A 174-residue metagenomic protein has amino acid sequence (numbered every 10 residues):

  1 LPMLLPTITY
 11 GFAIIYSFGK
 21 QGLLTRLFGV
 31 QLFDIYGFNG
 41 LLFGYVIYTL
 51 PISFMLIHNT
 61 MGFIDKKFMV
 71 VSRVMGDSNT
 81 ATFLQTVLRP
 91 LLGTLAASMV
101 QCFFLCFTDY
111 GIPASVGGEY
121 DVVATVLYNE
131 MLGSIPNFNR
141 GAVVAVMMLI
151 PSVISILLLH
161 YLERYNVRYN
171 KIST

Functional and structural regions predicted by a protein language model:
L1, V70-R73, L127, G141: Hydrophobic alpha-helical segments that mediate membrane insertion or helix-helix packing
L1-G62, P90-Y110, G141-H160: Membrane-water interface segments at the C-terminal ends of transmembrane alpha-helices in multi-pass inner-membrane
Q21, S115-E119, K171-S173: Short membrane-interfacial helix/loop motifs at transmembrane-helix boundaries
V30, L84-L88, N129-F138, T174: Periplasmic/extracellular loop-to-transmembrane helix junction in inner-membrane transport proteins
N39-G40, I64-A96: Amphipathic cytosolic juxtamembrane alpha-helices at the membrane-cytosol interface of multi-pass membrane transporters
F54-F63, V74, S115, M131: Helix-loop junctions at the membrane interface of multi-pass solute transporters
Y110-P136: Glycine-rich helix-loop "coupling/hinge" segments at transmembrane-helix boundaries in multipass transporters
H160-T174: Transmembrane alpha-helical segments of polytopic membrane transport and secretion proteins
